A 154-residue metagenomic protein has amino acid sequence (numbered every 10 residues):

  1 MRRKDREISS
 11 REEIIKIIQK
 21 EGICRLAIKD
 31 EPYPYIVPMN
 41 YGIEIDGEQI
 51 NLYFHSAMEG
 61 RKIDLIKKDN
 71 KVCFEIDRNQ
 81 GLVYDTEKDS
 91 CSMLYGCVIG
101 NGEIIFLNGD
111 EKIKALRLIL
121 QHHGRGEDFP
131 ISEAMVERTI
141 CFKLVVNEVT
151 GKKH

Functional and structural regions predicted by a protein language model:
M1-K20: Extreme N-terminal tail/first-helix region
R2-R3, N79-H154: Charged, gly/pro-rich active-site loop segments
I8-S9, K20-R25, R125-E127: Short Pro/Gly-enriched beta-strand edge/turn motifs at strand-loop
I14-I15, I36-N51, G81-M93: Short N-terminal helix-initiation segments at or just after the protein's N-terminus
I17-I18, L65-I66, I119: A generic structural signal for nonpolar/aromatic side chains embedded in well-ordered alpha-helices
E21-M58: Short beta-strand segments
R25, Y53, C73, N101 (+1 more regions): Beta-strand secondary-structure signal
S56, R61-C91: Helix-adjacent hinge/juxtasegments
